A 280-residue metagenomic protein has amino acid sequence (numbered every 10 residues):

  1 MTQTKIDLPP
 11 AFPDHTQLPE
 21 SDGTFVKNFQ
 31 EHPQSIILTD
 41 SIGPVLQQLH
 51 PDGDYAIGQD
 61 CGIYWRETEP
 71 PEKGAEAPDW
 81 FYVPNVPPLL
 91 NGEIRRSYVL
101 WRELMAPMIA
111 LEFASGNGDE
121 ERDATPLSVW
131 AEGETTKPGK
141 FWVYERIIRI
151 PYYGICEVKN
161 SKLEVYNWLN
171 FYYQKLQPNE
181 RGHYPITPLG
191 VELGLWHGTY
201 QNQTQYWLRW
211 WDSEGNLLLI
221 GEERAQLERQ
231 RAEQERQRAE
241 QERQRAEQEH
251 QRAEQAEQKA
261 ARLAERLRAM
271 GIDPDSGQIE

Functional and structural regions predicted by a protein language model:
T2-K27, E31-H32, P44, P70-E72 (+2 more regions): C-terminal interaction segment
F29-F81: Acidic-basic catalytic patches of nuclease active cores, encompassing PD-(D/E)XK and other metal-cofactor nuclease
A56, P151-Y152: Proline-centered loop/turn at the N-terminus of a beta-strand
P84-V86: Protease-associated
